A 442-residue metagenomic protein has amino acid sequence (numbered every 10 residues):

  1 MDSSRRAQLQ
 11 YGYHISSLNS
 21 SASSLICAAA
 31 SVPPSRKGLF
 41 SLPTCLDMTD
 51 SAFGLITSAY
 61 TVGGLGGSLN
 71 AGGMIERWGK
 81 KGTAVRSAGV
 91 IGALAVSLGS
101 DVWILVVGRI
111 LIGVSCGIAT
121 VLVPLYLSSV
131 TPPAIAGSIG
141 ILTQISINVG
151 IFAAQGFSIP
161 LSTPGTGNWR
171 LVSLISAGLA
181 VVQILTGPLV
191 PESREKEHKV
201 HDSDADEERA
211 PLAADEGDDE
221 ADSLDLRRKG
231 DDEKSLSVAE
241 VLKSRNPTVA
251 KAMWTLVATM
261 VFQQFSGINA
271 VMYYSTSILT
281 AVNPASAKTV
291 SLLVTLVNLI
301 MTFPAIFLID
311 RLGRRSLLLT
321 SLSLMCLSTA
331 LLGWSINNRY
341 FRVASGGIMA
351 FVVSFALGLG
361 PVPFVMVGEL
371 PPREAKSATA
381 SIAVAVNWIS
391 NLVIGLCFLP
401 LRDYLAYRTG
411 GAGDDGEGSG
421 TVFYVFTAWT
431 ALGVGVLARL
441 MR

Functional and structural regions predicted by a protein language model:
M1-R442: Alpha-helical transmembrane bundle of multi-pass membrane proteins
